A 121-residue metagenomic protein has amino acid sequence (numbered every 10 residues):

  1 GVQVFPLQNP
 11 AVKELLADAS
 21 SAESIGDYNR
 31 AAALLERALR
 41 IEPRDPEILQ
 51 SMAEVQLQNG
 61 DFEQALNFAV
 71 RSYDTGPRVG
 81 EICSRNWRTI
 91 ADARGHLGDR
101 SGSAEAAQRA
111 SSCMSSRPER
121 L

Functional and structural regions predicted by a protein language model:
F5-A33: Alpha-helical segment of the N-proximal tetratricopeptide repeat
I48, V55, I82, N86 (+1 more regions): TPR alpha-solenoid repeat register
